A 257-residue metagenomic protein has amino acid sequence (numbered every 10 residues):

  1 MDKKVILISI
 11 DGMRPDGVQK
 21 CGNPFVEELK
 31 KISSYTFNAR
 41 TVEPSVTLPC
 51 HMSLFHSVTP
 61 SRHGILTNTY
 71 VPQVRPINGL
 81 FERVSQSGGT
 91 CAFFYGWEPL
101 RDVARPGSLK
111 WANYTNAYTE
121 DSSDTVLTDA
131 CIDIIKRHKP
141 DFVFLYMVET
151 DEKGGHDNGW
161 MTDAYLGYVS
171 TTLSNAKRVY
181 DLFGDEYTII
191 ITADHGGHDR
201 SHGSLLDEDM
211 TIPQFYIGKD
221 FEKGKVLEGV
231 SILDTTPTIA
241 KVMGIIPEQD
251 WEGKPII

Functional and structural regions predicted by a protein language model:
M1-I257: Feature captures the catalytic ectodomains and active-site-proximal regions of enzymes that hydrolyze or transfer
